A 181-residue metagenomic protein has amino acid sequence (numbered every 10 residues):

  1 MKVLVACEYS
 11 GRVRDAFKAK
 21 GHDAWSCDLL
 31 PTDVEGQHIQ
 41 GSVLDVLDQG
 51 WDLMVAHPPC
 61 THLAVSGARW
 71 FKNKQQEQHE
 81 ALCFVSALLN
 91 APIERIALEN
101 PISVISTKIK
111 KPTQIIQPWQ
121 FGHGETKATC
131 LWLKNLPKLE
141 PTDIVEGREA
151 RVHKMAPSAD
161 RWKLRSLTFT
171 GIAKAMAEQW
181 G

Functional and structural regions predicted by a protein language model:
M1-G181: Conserved active-site and SAM-binding loop architecture of S-adenosyl-L-methionine-dependent nucleic-acid
